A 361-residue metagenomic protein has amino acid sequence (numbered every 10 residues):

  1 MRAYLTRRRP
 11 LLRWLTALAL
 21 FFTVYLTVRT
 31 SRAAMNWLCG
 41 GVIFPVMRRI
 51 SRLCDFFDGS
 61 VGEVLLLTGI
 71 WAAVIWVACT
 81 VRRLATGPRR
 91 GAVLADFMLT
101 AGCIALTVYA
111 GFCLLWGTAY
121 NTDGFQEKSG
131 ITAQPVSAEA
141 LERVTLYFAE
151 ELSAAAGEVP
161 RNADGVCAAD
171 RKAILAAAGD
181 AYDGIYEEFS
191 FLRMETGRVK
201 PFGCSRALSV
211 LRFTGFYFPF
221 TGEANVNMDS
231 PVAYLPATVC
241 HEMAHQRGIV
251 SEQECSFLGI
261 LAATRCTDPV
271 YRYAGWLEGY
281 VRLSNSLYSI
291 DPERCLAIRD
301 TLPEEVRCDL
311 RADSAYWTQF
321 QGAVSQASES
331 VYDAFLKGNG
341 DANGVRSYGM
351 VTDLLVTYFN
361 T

Functional and structural regions predicted by a protein language model:
T6-L12, G87-G102: Membrane-interfacial entry segments at the cytosolic side of transmembrane helices
A19-R83: Membrane-embedded alpha-helical segments of integral membrane proteins
D58, L235-L261: Active-site recognition of the HExxH zinc-binding catalytic motif
A72-C79, A92-Q126: Transmembrane alpha-helices and immediately adjacent membrane-cytoplasm interface residues in multi-pass integral
G117-I185: Membrane-interface segments at or immediately adjacent to transmembrane helices that form the boundary between
E139-R143, F148, V250-R294: Post-HExxH zinc-binding segment in Zn-dependent metallohydrolases
P160-M228, V232: Auxiliary, metal-adjacent structural segments of Zn-dependent hydrolase domains
E304-T361: Pan-zinc metallopeptidase signature
